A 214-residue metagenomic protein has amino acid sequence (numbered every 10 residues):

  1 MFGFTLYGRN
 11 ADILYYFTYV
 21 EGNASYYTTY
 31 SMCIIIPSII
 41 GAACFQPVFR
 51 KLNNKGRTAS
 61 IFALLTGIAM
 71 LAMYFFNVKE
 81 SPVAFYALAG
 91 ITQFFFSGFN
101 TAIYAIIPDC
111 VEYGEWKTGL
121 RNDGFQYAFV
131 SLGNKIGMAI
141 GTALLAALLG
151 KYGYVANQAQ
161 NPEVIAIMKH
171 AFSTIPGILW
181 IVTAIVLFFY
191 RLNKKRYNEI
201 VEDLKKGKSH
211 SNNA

Functional and structural regions predicted by a protein language model:
M1-A214: Membrane-embedded alpha-helical bundles of multi-pass transporters/translocases, especially carrier/permease families
